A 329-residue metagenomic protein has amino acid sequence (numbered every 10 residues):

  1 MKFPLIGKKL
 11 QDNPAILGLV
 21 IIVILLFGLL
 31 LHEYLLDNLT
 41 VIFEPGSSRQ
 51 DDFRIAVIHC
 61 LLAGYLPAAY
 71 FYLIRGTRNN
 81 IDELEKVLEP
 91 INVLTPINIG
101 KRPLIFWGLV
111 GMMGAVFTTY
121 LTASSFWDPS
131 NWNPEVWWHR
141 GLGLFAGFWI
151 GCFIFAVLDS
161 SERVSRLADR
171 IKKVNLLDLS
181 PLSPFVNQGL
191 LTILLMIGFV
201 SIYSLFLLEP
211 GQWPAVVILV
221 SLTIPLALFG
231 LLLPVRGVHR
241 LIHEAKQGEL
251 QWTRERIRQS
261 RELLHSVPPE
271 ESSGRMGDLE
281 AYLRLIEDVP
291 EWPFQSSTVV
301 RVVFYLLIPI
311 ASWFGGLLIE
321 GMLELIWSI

Functional and structural regions predicted by a protein language model:
M1-D169, Q188-I193: Transmembrane-helix bundle segments that line or gate the permeation/cavity pathway in multi-pass membrane proteins
M1-I6, I171-L182, L241-Y282: Cytosolic/matrix-facing juxtamembrane and C-terminal tails of multi-pass cellular membrane proteins
L26-Y34, L109-S130, I193-A215, L279-E291 (+1 more regions): Alpha-helical transmembrane segments and their membrane-interface junctions in multi-pass membrane proteins
E44-S48, F206-I218, E291-F304, L325-I329: Extracellular/periplasmic helix-loop-helix junctions in multi-pass membrane proteins
E85-R102, K173-L176, D278-F304: Membrane-interface, cytosolic juxtamembrane amphipathic helix immediately N-terminal to a transmembrane helix, enriched
S125-H239, K246-E249: Generic multipass alpha-helical transmembrane bundles of integral membrane proteins
R301-L318: Bilayer-spanning, highly hydrophobic alpha-helical transmembrane segments
W313-I329: Juxtamembrane boundary at the C-terminal end of a transmembrane helix
